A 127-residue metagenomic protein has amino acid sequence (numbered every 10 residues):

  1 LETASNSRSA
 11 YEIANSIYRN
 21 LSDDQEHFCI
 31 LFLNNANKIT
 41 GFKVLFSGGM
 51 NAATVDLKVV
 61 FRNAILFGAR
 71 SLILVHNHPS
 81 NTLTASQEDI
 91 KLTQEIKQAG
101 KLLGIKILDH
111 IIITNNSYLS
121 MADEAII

Functional and structural regions predicted by a protein language model:
L1-F46, A122-I127: Non-catalytic interface/targeting segments
N34-A36, F46-I127: Active-site-proximal loop/helix of nucleotide/amide-processing enzymes and allied scaffolds
